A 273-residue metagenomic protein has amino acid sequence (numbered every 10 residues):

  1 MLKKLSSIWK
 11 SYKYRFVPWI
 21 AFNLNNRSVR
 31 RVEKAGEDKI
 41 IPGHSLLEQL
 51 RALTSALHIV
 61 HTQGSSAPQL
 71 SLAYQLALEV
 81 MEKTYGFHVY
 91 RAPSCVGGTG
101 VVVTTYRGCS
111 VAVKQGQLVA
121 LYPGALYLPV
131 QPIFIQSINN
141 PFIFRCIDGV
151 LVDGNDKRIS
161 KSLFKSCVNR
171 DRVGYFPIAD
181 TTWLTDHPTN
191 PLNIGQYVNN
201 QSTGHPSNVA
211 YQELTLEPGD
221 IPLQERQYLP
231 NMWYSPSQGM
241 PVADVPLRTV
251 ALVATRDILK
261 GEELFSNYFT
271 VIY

Functional and structural regions predicted by a protein language model:
M1-Y273: Conserved catalytic SET/PR domain of SAM-dependent protein methyltransferases, capturing the structural core that binds
